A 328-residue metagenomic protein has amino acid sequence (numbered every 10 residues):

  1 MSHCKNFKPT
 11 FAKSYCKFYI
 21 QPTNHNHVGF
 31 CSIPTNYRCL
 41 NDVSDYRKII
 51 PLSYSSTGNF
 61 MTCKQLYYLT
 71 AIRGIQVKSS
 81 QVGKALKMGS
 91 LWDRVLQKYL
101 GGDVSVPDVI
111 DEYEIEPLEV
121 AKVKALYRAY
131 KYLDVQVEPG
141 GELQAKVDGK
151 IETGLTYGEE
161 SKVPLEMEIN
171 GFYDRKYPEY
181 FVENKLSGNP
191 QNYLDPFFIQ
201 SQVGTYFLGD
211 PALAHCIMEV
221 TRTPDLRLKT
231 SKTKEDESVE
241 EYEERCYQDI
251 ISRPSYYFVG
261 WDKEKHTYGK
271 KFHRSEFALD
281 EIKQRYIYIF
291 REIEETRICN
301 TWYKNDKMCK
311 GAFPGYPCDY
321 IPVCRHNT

Functional and structural regions predicted by a protein language model:
H3-Y19, T23-T328: RecB-family 4Fe-4S metal-dependent nuclease core
